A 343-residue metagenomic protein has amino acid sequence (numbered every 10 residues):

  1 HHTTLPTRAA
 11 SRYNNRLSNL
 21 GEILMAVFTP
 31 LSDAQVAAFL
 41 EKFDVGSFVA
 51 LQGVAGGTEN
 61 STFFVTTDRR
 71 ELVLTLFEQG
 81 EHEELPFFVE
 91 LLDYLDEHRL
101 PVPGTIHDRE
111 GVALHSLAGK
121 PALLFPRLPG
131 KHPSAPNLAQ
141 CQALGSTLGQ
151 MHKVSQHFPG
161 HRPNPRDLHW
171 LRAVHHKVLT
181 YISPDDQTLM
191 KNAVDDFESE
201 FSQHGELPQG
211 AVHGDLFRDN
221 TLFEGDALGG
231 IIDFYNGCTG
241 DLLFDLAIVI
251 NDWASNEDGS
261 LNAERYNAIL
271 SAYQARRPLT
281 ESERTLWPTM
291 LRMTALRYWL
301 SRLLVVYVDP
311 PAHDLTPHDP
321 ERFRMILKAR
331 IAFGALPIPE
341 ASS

Functional and structural regions predicted by a protein language model:
R12-R109, E224-A227, P339-S343: Conserved NTP-binding catalytic cores of kinases and kinase-like/nucleotidyltransferase enzymes across multiple kinase
T29-K42, P159-H161, R172-G214, E224 (+1 more regions): An alpha-helical support segment within catalytic cores of ATP-dependent transferases
A55, N60-T66, V73-L74, T105-I106 (+2 more regions): Active-site acidic catalytic loop and adjacent metal/ATP-binding pocket of ATP-dependent phosphoryl transfer enzymes
T67-P159: ATP-binding pocket architecture of kinase catalytic cores
S134-T188, L207-Q209, D314-P317: A cross-family kinase active-site recognition segment
K177, Y298-S343: ATP/Mg2+ or Mg2+-diphosphate-binding catalytic cores that bind nucleotide phosphates or diphosphates via glycine-rich
L243-P278, M293-P310: Active-site activation/catalytic loop segments of kinase-like enzymes and analogous catalytic loops in related
E281-L291: All-alpha amphipathic helical-bundle segments outside canonical DNA-binding/catalytic cores that form hydrophobic
